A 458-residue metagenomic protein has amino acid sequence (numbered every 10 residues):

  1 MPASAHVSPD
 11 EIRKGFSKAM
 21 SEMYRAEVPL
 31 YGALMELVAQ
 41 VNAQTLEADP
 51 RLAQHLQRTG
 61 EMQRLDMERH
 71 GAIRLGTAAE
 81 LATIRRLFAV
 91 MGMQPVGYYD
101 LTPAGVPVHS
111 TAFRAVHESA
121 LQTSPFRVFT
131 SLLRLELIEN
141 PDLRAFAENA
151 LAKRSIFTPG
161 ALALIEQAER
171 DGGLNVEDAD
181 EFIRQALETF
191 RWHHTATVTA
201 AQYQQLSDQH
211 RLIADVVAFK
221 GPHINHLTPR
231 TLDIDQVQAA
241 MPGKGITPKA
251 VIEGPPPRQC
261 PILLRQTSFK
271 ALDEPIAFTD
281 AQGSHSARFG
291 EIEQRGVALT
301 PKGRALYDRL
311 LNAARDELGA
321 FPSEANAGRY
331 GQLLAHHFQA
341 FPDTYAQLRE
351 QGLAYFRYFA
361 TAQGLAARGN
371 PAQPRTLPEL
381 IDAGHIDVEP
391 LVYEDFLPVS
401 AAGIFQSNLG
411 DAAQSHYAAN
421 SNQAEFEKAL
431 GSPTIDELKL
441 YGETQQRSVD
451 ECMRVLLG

Functional and structural regions predicted by a protein language model:
M1-G458: Extended, well-ordered protein cores
